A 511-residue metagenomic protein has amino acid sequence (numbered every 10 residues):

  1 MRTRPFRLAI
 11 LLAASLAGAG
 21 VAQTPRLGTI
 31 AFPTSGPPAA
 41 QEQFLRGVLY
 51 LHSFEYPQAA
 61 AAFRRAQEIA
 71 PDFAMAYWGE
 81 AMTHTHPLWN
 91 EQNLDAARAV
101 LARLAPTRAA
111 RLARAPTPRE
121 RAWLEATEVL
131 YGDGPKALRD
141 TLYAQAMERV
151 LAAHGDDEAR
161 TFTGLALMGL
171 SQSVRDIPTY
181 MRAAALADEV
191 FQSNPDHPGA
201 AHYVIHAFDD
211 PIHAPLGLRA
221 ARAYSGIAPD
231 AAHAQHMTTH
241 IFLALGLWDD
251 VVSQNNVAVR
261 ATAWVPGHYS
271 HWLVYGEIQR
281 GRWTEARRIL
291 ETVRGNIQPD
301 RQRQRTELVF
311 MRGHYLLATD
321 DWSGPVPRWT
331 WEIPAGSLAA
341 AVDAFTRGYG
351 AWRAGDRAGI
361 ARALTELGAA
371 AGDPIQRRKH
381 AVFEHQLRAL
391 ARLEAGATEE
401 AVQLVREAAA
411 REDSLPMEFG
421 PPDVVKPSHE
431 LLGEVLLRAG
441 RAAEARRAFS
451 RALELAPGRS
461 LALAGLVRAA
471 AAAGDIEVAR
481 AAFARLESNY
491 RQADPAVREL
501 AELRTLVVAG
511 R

Functional and structural regions predicted by a protein language model:
P38-R46, A74-H84, A113-G134, H154-Q172 (+8 more regions): Amphipathic alpha-helical repeat scaffolds of TPR domains
Y50, H84, V129, L167 (+8 more regions): Residue at a conserved register position within TPR or TPR-like alpha-solenoid repeats
S53-A61, E80-T117, E125-L138, L170-P178 (+3 more regions): Inter-helical turn/loop elements of alpha-helical hairpins
E68-I69, L151-A153, F191-S193, R222-D230 (+7 more regions): Solenoid-like repeat scaffolds
A74, A81, T85-W89, N93-A109 (+7 more regions): TPR/TPR-like (Sel1-like) alpha-helical repeat modules
M168, S173-Y180, G199-I212, V309-F310 (+2 more regions): Alpha-helical adaptor scaffolds
